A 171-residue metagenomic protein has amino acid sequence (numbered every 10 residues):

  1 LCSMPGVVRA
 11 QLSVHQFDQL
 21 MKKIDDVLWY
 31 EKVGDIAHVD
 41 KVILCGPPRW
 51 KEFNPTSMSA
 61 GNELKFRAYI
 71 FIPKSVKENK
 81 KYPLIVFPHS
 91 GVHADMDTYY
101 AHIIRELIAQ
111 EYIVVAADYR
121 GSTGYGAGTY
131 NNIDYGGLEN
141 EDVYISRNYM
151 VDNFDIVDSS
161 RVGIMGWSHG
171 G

Functional and structural regions predicted by a protein language model:
L1-C45: N-terminal targeting or regulatory segments adjacent to alpha/beta-hydrolase or S9 domains
I36-R67, F71-S160, M165-W167: Cap/lid segment of the alpha/beta-hydrolase catalytic domain
G170-G171: Catalytic nucleophile loop
